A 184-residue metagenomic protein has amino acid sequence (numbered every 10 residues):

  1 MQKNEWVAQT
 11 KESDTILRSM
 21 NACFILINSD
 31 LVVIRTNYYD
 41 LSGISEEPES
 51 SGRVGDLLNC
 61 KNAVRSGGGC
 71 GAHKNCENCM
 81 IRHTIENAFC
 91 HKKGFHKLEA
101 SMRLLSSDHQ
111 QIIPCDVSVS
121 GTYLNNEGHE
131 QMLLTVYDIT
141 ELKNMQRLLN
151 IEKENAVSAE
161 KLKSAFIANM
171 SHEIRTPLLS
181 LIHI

Functional and structural regions predicted by a protein language model:
K3-G43, E160, A168: Sensory modules in modular signal-transduction proteins
D14, R18, I151-H183: Primarily the dimerization/phosphotransfer
S19, E49, C76, I112-D116 (+2 more regions): A generic fold-level signal
L41-G69: PAS and related sensory helical modules
G71-V119, E130: Per-ARNT-Sim (PAS) sensory domains and their PAS-associated C-terminal
Y123-S158, K163: Sensory coupling linkers of modular signal transduction proteins
